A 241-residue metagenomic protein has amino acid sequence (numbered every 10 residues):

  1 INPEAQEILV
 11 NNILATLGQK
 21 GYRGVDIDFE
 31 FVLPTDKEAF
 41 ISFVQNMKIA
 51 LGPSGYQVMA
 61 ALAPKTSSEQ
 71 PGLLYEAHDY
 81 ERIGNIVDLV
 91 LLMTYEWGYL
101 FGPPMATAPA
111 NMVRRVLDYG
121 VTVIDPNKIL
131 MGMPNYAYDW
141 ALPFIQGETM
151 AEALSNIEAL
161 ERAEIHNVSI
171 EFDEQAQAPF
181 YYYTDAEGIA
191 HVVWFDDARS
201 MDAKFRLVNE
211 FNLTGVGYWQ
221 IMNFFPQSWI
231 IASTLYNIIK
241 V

Functional and structural regions predicted by a protein language model:
I1-E4, F29-K37, L100-T107, A190-W194: Second-shell loop/turn segments in exported
I1-V25, E30, P53, G72: Substrate-binding cleft of extracellular glycoside hydrolase catalytic domains
I8, Q19, G52-P53, R82-I86 (+3 more regions): Extracellular/periplasmic catalytic domains that process cell-envelope and extracellular macromolecules
R23, D88, T214: Receiver (REC) domain switch/active-site residues of two-component response regulators
P34-I165: Substrate-binding surface in catalytic domains of secreted glycosidases
D36, S42, M47-Y56, F172 (+2 more regions): Short acidic, glycine/proline-enriched helix-loop-strand junctions
N135-K204, S233-V241: Glycan-binding loop/region signatures in secreted carbohydrate-active enzymes
S200-V241: Acidic/aromatic/glycine-rich contiguous surface patches that form carbohydrate-binding/processing clefts and analogous
